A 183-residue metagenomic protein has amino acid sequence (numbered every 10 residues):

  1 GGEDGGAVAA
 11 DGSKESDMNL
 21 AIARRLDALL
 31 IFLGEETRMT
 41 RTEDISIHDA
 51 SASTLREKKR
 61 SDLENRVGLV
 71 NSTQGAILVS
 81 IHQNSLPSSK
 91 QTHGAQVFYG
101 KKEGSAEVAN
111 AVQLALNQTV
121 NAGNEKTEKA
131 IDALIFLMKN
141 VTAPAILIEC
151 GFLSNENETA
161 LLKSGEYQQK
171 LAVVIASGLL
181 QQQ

Functional and structural regions predicted by a protein language model:
G1-G12: Short glycine-rich His-centered loop
S13-Q183: Active-site-proximal helix/loop segments of hydrolytic enzymes
